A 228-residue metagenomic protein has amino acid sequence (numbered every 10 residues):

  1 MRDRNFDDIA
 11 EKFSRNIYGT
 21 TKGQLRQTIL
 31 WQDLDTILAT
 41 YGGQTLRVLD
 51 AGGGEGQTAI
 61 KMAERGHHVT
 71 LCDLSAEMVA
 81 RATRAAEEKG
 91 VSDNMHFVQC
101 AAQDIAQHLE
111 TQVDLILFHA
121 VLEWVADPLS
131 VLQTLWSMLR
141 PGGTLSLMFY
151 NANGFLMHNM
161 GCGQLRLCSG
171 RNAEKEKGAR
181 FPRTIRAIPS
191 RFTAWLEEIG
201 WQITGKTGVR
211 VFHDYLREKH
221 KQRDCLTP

Functional and structural regions predicted by a protein language model:
M1-Q44, Q57, K61, R81 (+3 more regions): Conserved class I S-adenosyl-L-methionine
Q44-G52: Conserved class I S-adenosyl-L-methionine
Q57-D104: Class I SAM-dependent methyltransferase SAM/SAH-binding core
L117: A conserved beta-strand element that flanks and buttresses the S-adenosyl-L-methionine
L129-T144: A short glycine-rich, Lys/Arg-flanked "PGG" loop and its adjoining helix->strand segment in the class I
T144-R171: Conserved class I S-adenosyl-L-methionine
R183-G200, K206: Short alpha-helix
G205-P228: A C-terminal cap/extension of S-adenosyl-L-methionine-dependent methyltransferases that defines the acceptor-substrate
